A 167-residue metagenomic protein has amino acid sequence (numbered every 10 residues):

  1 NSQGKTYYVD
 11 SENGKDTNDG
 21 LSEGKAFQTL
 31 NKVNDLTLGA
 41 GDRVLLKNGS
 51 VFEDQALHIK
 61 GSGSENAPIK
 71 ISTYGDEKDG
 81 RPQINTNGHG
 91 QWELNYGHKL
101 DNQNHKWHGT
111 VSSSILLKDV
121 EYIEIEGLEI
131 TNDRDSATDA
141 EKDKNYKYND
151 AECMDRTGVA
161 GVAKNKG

Functional and structural regions predicted by a protein language model:
N1-N31, S50, E77: Right-handed parallel beta-helix/beta-solenoid
T6, L36-Y96, I115-E129, K166-G167: Beta-solenoid repeat scaffold
N18, N34, Q55-A56, R134: Activation segment
E23-G24, H58-G61, D139: Short, glycine/charged-enriched secondary-structure capping and boundary segments
L30-N31, A56, G109-S112: Short alpha-helical segments and helix-capping/turn motifs at coil-helix boundaries
V33-T37, N149-D150: Alpha-helix C-terminal capping segments
W92-K99, K106-G167: Right-handed parallel beta-helix
